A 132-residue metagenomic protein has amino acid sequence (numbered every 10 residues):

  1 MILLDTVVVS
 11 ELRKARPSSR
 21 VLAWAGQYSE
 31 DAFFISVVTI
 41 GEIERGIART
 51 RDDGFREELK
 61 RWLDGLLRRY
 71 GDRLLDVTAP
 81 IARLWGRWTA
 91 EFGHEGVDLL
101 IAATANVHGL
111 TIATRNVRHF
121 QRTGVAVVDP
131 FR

Functional and structural regions predicted by a protein language model:
M1, A102, V107-R132: Acidic, PIN/NYN-like endoribonuclease modules and their adjacent C-terminal/linker elements
M1-I35, A48-G65: Short, well-structured N-terminal submotif of metal-dependent ribonuclease cores
D5, S36, H94-E95, N116 (+1 more regions): Histidine- and aromatic-rich ligand-binding microenvironments
V9, I40-I43, A82, F120: A generic structural signal for short hydrophobic patches within well-formed alpha-helices
E11-L12, R20, W24, G46 (+3 more regions): Residues that scaffold the ATP/ADP-binding catalytic core of kinase and kinase-like folds
Y28, Y70, T123-G124: Short, structured coil segments at secondary-structure junctions
F33, D72-R73, V125: Short, conserved active-site loop motifs that form the nucleotide-linked donor/cofactor pocket
R45-A48, E57, R68-R115: Active-site neighborhoods of divalent-metal-dependent phosphate/nucleic-acid chemistry enzymes
